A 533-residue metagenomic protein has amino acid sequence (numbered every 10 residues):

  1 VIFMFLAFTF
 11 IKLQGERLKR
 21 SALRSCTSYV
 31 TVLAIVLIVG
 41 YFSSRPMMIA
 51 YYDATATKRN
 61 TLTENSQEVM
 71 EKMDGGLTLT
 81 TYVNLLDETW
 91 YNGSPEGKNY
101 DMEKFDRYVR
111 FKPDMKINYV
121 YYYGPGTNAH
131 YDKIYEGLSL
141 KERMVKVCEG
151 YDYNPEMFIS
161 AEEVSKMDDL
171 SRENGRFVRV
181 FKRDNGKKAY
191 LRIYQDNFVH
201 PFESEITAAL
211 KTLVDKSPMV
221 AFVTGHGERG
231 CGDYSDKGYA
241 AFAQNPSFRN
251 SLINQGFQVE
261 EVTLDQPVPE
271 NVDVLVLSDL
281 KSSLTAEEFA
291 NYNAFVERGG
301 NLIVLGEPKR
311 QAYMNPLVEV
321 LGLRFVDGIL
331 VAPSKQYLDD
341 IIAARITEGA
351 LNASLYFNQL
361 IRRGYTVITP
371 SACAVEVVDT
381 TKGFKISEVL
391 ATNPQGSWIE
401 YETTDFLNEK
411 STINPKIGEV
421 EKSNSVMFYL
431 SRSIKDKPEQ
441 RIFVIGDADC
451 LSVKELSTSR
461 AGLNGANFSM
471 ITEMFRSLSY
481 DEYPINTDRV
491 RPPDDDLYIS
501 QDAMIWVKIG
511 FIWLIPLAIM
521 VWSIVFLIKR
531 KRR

Functional and structural regions predicted by a protein language model:
V1-R45, T55-K72, T78, E203-M219 (+1 more regions): Extracellular ligand-binding/catalytic regions of CAZymes and related secreted enzymes and adhesion modules
I2-R20, M102-R107, Y119, V145-C148 (+1 more regions): Short N-terminal signal/transit or membrane-insertion segments and the immediately adjacent low-complexity/disordered
R20-A209, S217-P267, D279-L280, F289: Juxtamembrane extramembrane loops of integral membrane proteins
A22, D53-T55, T61-L62, P95-Y100 (+7 more regions): A conserved amphipathic helix/loop scaffold that creates a polar/acidic microenvironment used either to coordinate
V69-E71, Y108, D168-E173, V180-K182 (+4 more regions): A general structural signal for short secondary-structure junctions and capping/turn motifs
W90-Y91, G126-K133, G232, E270-D273 (+3 more regions): Short, solvent-exposed polar/charged micro-motifs at secondary-structure junctions
I134-G137, V274-S283, A503-G510: Short, electropositive alpha-helical surface patch
K237-Y483: Acidic, S/T/G-rich, low-cysteine, solvent-exposed domains in lumenal/extracellular/periplasmic regions of secretory
